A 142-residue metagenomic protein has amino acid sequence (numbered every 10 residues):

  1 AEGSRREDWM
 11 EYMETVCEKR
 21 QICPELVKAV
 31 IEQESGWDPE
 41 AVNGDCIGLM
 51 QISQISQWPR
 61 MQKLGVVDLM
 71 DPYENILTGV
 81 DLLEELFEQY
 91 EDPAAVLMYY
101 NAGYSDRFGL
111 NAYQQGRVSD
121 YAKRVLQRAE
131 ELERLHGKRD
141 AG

Functional and structural regions predicted by a protein language model:
A1-W37, Y73, R128, L135-G142: Export/targeting segments at the very N-terminus of extracytoplasmic proteins
I22-D38, I52, I76-V80, L97-A102: Short, functionally critical alpha-helical segments immediately adjacent to catalytic or ligand/cofactor-binding
S35-V42, W58, G103-Y113: Secretory-pathway/luminal and periplasmic proteins that interact with or process carbohydrate-rich
N43-K63, G79: Substrate-binding/active-site groove segments that recognize and process beta-1,4-linked N-acetyl-hexosamine
G65-N75: A short, structured beta-strand-centered segment in the mid-to-C-terminal lobe of catalytic cores from group-transfer
Y73, L77-V80, E84, A94 (+1 more regions): Amphipathic, non-transmembrane alpha-helical secondary structure
Q89-Y90: Helix-loop interface residues and adjacent transmembrane-helix termini in multi-pass membrane transporters, primarily
A94-G142: Catalytic and substrate-binding regions of cell-wall glycan-acting enzymes that process beta-1,4-linked
